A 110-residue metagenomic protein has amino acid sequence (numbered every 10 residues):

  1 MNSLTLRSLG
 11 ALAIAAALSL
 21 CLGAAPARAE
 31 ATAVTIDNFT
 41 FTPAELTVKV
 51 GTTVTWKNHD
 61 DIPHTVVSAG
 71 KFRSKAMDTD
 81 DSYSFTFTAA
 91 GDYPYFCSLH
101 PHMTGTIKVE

Functional and structural regions predicted by a protein language model:
N2-L12, A16-E110: Extracytoplasmic copper-binding redox domains, predominantly the cupredoxin/blue-copper superfamily
